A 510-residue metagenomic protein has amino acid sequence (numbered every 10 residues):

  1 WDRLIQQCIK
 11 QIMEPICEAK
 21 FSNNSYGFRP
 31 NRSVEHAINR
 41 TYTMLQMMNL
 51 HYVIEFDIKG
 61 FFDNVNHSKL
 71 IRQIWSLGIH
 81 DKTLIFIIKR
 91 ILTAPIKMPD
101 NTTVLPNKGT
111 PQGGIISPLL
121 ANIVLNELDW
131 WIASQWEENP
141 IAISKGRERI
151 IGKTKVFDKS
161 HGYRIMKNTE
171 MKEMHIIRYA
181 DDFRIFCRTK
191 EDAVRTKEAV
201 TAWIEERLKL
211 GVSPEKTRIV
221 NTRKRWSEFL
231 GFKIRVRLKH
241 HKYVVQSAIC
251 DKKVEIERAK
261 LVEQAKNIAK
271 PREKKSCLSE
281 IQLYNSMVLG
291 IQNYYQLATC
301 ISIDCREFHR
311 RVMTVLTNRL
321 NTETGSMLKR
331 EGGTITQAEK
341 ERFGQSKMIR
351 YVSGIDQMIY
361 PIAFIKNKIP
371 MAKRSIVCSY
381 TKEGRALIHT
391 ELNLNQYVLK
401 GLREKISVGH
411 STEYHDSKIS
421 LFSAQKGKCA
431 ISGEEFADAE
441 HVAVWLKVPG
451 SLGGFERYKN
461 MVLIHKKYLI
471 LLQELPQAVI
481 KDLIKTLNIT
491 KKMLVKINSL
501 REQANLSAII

Functional and structural regions predicted by a protein language model:
Q11, P15-N24, N488: Charged boundary/loop elements
K20-N24, F28-R29, H36-P214, I219-T222 (+1 more regions): Conserved polymerase palm-domain catalytic core
T93, P99-T102, R207-Q282, V288-L289: A conserved non-catalytic segment of reverse transcriptases and RNA-directed RNA polymerases corresponding to the late
K155-M171, V212, S407-S420, A424-K426 (+3 more regions): Flexible, glycine/threonine-enriched loop-and-boundary segments that flank and lead into catalytic domains of large
S276-F343: Non-catalytic, peripheral interaction segments enriched in hydrophobic/basic residues
F308, N318-G409: Extended C-terminal regions of large enzymes
A386-I431, F455, A504-L506: Short, charged surface segments at domain edges that flank catalytic/cofactor-binding sites
G433-K466, E474-I480: Histidine-centered nuclease catalytic patch
